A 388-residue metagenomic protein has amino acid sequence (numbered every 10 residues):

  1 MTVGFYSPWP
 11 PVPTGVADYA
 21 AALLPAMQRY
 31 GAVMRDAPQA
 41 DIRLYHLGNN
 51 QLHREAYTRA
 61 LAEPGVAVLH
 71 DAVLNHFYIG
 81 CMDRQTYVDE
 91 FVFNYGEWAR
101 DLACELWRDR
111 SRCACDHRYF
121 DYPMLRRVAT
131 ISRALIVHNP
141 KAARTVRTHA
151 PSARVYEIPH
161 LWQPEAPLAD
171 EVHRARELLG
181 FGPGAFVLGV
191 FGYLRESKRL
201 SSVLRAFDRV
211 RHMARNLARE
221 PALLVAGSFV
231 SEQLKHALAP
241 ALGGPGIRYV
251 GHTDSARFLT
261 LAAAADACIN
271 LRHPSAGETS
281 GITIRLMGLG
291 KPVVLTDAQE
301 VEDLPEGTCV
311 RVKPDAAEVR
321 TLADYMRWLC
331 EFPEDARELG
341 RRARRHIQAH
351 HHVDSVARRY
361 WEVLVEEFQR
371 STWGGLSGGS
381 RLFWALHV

Functional and structural regions predicted by a protein language model:
E97-P167: Donor nucleotide-sugar binding/catalytic pocket of nucleotide-sugar-dependent glycosyltransferases
P167-F181: A short helix/loop element that forms part of the nucleotide-sugar donor recognition site in Leloir-type
G182-K198, L204-F207: Conserved donor-binding/catalytic core segment of Leloir-type glycosyltransferases
Y193, W328, D335-H350: A short, well-ordered alpha-helix in the C-terminal region of glycosyltransferases
E220-H236: Glycosyltransferase donor-sugar binding loop
K235-L259: Nucleotide-activated donor-binding/catalytic signature segment of Leloir-type glycosyltransferases, i.e., the conserved
C268-I269, G288, P292-T296: Short hydrophobic beta-strand element within catalytic cores of glycosyltransferases and related nucleotide-activated
E302-R327: Change "using UDP/GDP/dTDP sugars" to "using nucleotide sugars
